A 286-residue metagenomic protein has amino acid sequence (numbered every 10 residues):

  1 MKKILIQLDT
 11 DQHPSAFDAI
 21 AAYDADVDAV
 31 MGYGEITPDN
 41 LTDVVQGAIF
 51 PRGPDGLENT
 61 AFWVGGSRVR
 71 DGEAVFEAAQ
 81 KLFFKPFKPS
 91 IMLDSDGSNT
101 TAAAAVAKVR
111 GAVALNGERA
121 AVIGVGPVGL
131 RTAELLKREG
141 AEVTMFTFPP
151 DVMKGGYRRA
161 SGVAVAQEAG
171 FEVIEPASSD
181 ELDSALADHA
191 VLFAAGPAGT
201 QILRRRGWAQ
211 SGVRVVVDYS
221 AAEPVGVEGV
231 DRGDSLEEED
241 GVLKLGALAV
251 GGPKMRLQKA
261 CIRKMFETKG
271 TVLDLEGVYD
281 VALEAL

Functional and structural regions predicted by a protein language model:
M1-F87, D280-L286: N-terminal ligand-binding/catalytic initiation module
I36-N40, R70-A74, T100, A104 (+3 more regions): Conserved active-site and cofactor/substrate-binding residues in soluble primary-metabolism enzymes
F84-M92, E239-G241: Glycine/charged-rich beta-loop-alpha catalytic/anionic-binding loops adjacent to active sites
M92-R110: A glycine-rich, Thr/Ser-enriched phosphate-binding loop motif common to dinucleotide/cofactor-binding enzymes
A102, P127-T132, T200-L203: Short glycine/serine/threonine-rich phosphate/pyrophosphate-binding segments that cradle anionic phosphate groups
G111-V191: Glycine-rich phosphate/diphosphate-binding loop of Rossmann-like nucleotide-binding domains
F171-K244: Rossmann-like adenosine-cofactor binding region
A222-L286: Adenosine-phosphate binding glycine-rich loop
